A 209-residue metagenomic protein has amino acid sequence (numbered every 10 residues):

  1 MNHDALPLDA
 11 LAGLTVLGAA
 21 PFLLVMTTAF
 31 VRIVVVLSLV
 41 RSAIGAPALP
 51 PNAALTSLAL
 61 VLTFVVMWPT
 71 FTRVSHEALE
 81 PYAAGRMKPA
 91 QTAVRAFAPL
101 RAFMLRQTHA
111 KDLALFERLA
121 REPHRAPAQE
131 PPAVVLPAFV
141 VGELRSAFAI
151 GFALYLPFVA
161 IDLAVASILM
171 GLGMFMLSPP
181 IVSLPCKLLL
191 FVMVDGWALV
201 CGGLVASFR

Functional and structural regions predicted by a protein language model:
M1-R209: Hydrophobic alpha-helical segments and their helix-loop boundaries in membrane and membrane-proximal proteins
